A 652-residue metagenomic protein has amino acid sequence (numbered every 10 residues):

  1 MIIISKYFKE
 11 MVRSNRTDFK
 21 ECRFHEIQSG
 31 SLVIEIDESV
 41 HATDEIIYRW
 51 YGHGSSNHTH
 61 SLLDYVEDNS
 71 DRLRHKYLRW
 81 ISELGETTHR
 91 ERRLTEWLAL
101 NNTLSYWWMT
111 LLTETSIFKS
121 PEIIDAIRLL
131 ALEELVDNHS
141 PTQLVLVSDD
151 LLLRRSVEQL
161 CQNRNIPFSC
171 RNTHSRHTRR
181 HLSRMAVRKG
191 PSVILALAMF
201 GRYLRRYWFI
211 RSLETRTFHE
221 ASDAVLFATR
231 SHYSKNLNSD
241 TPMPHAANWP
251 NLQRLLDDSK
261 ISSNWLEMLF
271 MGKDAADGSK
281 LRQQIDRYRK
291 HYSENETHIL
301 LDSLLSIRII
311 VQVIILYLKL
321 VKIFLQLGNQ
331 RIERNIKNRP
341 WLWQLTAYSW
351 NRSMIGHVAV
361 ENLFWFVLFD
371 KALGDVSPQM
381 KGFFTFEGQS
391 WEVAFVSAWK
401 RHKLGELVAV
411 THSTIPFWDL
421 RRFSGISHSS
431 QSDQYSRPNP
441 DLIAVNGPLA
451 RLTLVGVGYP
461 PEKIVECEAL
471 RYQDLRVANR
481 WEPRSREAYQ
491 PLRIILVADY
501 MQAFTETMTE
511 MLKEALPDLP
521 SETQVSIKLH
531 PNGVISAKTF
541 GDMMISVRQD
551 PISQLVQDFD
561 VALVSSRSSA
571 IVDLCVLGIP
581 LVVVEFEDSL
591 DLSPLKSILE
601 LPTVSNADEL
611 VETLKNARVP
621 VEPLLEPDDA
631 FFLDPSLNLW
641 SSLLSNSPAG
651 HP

Functional and structural regions predicted by a protein language model:
M1-P652: Catalytic-core helical/loop segments in enzymes performing group transfer/polymerization on anionic/lipid-linked
